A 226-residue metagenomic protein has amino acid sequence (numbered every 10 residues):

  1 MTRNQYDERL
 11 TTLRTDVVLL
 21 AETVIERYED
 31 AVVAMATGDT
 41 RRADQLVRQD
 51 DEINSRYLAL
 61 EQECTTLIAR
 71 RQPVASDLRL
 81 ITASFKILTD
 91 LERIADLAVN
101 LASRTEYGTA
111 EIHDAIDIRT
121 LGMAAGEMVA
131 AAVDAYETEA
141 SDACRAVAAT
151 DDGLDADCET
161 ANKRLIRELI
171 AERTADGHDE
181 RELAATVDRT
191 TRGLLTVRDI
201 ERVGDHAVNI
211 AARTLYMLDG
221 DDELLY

Functional and structural regions predicted by a protein language model:
M1-Y226: Cytosolic, long alpha-helical scaffolding segments
